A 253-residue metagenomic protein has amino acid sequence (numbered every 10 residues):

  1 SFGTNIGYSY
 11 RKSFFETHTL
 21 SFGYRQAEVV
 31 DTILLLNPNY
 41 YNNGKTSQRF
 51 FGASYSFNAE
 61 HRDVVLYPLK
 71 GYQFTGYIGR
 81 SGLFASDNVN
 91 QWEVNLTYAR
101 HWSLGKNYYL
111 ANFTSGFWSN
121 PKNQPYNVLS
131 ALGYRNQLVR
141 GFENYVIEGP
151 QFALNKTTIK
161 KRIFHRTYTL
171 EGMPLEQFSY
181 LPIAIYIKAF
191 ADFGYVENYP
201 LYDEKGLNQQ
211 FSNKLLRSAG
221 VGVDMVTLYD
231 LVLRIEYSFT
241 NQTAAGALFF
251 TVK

Functional and structural regions predicted by a protein language model:
S1-S54, R62, A131-Q137, Y145-P150 (+2 more regions): Gram-negative/organellar outer-membrane beta-barrel architecture
T4-Y10, Y24, A53-A59, L96-R100 (+7 more regions): Residues on the lipid-exposed face of transmembrane beta-strands in outer-membrane beta-barrel proteins
S13-F15, G105, L228: Residue-level recognition of beta-strand termini and adjacent short loop/turns
T17-T19, A27-I33, V64-L66, A85-N88 (+4 more regions): Outer-membrane beta-barrel proteins
G44-L69, Q151, E197-Y202, F211-A219 (+1 more regions): Outer-membrane beta-barrel initiation region
S54-Y180: C-terminal outer-membrane beta-barrel translocator/porin domains of Gram-negative envelope proteins and their
N107, T158-R166, G172, F178-A219: Outer-membrane beta-barrel transmembrane domain signature
L201-K253: C-terminal beta-signal and terminal closure region of outer-membrane beta-barrel proteins
